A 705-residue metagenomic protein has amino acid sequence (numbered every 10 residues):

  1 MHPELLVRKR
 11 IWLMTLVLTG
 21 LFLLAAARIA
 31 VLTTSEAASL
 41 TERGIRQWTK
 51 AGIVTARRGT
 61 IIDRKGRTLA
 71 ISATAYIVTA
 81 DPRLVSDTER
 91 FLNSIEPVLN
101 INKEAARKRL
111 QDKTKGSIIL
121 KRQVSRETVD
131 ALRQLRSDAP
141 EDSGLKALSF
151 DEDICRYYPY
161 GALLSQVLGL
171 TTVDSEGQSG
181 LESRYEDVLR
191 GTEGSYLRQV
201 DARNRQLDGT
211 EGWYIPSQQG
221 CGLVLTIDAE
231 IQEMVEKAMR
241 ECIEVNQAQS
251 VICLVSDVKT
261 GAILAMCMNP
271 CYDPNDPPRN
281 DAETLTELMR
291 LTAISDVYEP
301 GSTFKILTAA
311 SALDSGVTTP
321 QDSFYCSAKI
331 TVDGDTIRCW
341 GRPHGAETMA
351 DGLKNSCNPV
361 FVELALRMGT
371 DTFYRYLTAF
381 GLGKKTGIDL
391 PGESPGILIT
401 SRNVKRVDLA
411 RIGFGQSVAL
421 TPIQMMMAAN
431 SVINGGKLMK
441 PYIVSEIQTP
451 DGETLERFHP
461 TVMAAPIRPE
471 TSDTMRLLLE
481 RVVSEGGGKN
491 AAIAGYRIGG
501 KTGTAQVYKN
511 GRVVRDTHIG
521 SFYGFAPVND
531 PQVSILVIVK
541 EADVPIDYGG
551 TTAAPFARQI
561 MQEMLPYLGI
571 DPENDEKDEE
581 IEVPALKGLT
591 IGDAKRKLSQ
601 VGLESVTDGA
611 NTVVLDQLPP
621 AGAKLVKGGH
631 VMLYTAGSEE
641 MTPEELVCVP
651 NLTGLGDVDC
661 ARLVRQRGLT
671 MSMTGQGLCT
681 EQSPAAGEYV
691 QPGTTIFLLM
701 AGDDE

Functional and structural regions predicted by a protein language model:
M1-P278, D371-G383, G392, A491-A494 (+11 more regions): Periplasmic/cell-envelope proteins involved in peptidoglycan metabolism and beta-lactam response
H2, A70, D201-Y214, C253 (+2 more regions): Beta-lactam-recognizing serine transpeptidase/beta-lactamase-like catalytic domain environment
V54-R57, R64, S72-A75, K115 (+25 more regions): Extracytoplasmic
A56, P82-E89, R122-R126, S175-S179 (+14 more regions): Soluble non-cytosolic domains of exported or imported proteins
V78-A80, R122, D187, L225 (+8 more regions): Preference for bulky hydrophobic residues occupying beta-strand positions in well-ordered beta-sheet regions
P82, L99, R136, T171 (+10 more regions): Conserved NTP-handling cores and scaffolds of large molecular machines
L148-F150, C253, F324, I498 (+2 more regions): Generic structural signal for residues in well-ordered beta-strands
G495, K509, D516, V537-E705: Ligand-recognition elements built from short beta-strands and adjacent flexible loops
